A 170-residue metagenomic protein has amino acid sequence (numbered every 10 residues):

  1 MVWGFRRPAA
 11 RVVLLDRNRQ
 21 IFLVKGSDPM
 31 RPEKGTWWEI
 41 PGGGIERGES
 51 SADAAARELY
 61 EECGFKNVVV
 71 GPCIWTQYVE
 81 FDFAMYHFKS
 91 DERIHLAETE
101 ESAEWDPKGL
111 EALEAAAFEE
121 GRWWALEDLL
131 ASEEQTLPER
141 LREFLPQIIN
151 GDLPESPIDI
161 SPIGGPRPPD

Functional and structural regions predicted by a protein language model:
M1-E39, A52, N67: N-terminal strand-loop-strand
K25-S27, I74-V79: Generic short beta-strand segments
P29, E80-D82, E143: A generic membrane alpha-helix/interface feature
T36, A103-D170: Nudix hydrolase/Nudix homology domain
G44-V69, Q77-Q135: Unchanged
